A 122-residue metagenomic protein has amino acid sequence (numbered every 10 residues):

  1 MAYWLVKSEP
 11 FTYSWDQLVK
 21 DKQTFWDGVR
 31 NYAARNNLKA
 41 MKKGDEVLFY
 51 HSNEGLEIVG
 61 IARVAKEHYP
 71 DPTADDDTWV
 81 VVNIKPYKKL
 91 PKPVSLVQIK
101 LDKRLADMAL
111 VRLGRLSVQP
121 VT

Functional and structural regions predicted by a protein language model:
M1-K43: Compositionally biased, charged N-terminal/linker segments
M1-Y3, K43-E46, V59, W79 (+1 more regions): Short, surface-exposed beta-edge/turn micro-motifs
P10, E54, Y69: Short, glycine/serine-rich, charged loops/turns that create anion-binding and catalytic segments at active sites
Q17, M41-K42, E57, D75-D77: Short glycine/proline-enriched turns and hinge-like loops at secondary-structure junctions
L48-F49, R63: Hydrophobic beta-strand signal
Y50-L56: Short, charged beta-turn/beta-strand-edge "cap" motif at the junction between a beta-strand and an adjacent loop
G60-V118: Aromatic- and Lys/Arg-enriched surface recognition patch
